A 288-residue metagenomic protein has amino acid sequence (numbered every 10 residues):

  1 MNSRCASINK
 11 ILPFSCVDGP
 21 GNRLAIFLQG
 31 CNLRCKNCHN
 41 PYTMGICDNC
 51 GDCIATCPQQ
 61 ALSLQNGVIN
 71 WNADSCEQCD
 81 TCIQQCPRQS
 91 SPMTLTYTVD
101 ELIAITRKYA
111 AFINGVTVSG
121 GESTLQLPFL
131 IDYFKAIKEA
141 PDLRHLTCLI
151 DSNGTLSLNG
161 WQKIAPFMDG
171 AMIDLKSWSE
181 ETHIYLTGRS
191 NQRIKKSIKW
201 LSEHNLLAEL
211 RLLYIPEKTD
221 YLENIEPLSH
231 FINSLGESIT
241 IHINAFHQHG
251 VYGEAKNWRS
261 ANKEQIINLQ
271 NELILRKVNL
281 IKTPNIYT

Functional and structural regions predicted by a protein language model:
M1-I69, S75, Q84, K108-F112: N-terminal [4Fe-4S]-dependent radical SAM core
M1-P20, Y214-T288: Auxiliary Fe-S-binding modules of radical SAM enzymes
C50, P92-L95, T187, N191 (+2 more regions): Flexible, glycine- and charge-enriched loops at secondary-structure boundaries
Q60-N66, Q78-R88, E101-E122, T288: Short Fe-S-cluster ligation motifs
V68, D74-S75, L95-E101: FAD-binding FR-type
D100-N257: Conserved AdoMet/S-adenosylmethionine-binding subsite of the radical SAM
